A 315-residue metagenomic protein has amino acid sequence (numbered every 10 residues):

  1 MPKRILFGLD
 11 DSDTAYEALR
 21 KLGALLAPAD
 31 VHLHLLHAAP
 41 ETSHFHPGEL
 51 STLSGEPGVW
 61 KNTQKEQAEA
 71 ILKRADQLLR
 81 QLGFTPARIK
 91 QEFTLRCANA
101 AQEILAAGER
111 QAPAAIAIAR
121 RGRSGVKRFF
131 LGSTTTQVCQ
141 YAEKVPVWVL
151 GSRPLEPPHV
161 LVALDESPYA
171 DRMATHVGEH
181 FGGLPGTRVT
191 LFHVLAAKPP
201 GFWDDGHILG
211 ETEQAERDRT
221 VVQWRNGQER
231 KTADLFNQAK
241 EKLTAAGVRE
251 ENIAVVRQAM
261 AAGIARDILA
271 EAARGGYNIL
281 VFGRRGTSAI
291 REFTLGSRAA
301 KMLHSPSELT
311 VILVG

Functional and structural regions predicted by a protein language model:
M1, S43, N62, K73-I116 (+1 more regions): Structural beta-alpha unit
M1-G58, F84, L155-V222, A245-V248 (+1 more regions): Small/aliphatic-rich secondary-structure junction motif
K3-R4, A24-P28, A101-P154, L269-G315: Gly/Ser-rich helix-loop-strand patches that form or flank binding pockets for ribonucleotide-derived cofactors
D10, R96, G122, S152 (+3 more regions): Structured loop/turn residues at secondary-structure junctions
H34-L36, K90-T94, W148, T190-F192 (+2 more regions): General small-molecule cofactor/ligand-binding pocket signal
S43, R96, G125, L155-P157 (+3 more regions): Generic structural signal for helix capping and beta-alpha/helix-loop junctions
G55-A70, A215-D234: A short acidic, glycine-rich active-site loop that binds or catalyzes chemistry on phosphate/adenosine moieties
